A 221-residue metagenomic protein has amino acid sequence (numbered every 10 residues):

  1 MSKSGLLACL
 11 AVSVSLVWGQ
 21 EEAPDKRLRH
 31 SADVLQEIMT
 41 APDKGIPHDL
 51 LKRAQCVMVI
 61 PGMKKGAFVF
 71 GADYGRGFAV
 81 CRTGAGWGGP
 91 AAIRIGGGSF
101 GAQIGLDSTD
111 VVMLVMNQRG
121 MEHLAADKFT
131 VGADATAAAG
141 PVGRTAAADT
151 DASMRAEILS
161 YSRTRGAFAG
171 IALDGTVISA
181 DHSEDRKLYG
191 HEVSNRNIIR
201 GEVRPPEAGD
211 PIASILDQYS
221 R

Functional and structural regions predicted by a protein language model:
M1-L7: Bacterial N-terminal signal peptides that target proteins for export
S4, V14-S15, A85: Generic structural signal for short, solvent-exposed loop/turn connectors between secondary structure elements
L10-G19: Hydrophobic h-region of N-terminal signal peptides that target proteins for export in Gram-negative bacteria
Q20-R221: Small-residue-enriched, tightly packed secondary-structure blocks
